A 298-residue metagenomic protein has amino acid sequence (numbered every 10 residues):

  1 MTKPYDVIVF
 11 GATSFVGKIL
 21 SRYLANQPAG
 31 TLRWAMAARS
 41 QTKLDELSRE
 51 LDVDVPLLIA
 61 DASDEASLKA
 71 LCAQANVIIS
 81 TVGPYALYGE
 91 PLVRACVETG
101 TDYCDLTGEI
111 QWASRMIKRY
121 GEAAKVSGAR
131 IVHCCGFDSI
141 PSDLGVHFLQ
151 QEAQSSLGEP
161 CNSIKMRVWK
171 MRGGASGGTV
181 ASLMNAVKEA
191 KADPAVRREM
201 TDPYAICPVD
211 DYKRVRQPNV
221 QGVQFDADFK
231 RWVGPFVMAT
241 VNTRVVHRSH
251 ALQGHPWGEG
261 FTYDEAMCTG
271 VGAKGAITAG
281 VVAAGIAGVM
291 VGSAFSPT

Functional and structural regions predicted by a protein language model:
Y5-N26: N-terminal Rossmann NAD(P)H-binding glycine-rich loop of SDR-like oxidoreductase domains
A29-K43: Conserved glycine-rich Rossmann-like NAD(P)H-binding loop of the short-chain dehydrogenase/reductase
L47-D54: Short, conserved SAM-binding/catalytic segment of Class I S-adenosyl-L-methionine-dependent methyltransferases
L58-Y88: Conserved Rossmann-fold cofactor-binding substructure of NAD(P)-dependent oxidoreductases
P84, A95-A113: ADP-ribose/adenylate-binding Rossmann-like module
T107-A129: Rossmann-fold NAD(P)-binding glycine/threonine-rich loop
A123, S127-M171: Adenosine-phosphate binding glycine-rich loop
Q151-T298: C-terminal catalytic/substrate-binding lobe primarily of soluble NAD(P)-dependent oxidoreductases
